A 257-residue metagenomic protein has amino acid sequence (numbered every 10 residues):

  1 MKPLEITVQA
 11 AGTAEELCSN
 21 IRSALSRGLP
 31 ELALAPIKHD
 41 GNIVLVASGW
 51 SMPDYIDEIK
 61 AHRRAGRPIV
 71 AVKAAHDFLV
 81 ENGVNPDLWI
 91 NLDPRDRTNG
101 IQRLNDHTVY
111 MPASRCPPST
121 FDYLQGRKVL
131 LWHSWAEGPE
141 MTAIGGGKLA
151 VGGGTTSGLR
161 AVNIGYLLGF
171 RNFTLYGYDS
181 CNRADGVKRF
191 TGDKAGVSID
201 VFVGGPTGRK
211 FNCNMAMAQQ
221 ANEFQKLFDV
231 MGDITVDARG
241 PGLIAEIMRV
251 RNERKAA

Functional and structural regions predicted by a protein language model:
M1-A257: Metal-ion/cofactor- or nucleotide/acyl-coenzyme-handling active-site neighborhoods
